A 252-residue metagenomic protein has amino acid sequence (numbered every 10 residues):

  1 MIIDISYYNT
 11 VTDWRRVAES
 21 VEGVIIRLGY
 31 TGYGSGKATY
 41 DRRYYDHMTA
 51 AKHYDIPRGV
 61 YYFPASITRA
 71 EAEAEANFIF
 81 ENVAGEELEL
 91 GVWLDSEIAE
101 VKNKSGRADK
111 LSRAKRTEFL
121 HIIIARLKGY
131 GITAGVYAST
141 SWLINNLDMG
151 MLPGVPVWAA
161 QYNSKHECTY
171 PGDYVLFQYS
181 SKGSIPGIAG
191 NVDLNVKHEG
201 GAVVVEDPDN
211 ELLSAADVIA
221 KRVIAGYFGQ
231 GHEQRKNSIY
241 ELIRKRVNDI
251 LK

Functional and structural regions predicted by a protein language model:
M1-I122, K128-Y130: Substrate-binding cleft of extracellular glycoside hydrolase catalytic domains
M1-R15, D148-S214, A220: Functionally critical loop-and-helix segments that line ligand-binding/catalytic clefts of soluble enzyme domains
T31, A99, S141-L143, S164 (+1 more regions): Short, solvent-exposed loop/turn segments at secondary-structure junctions
R58, T133-G135, V157: Hydrophobic anchor at the start of a short beta-strand that flanks the dinucleotide cofactor-binding loop
Y62, A138, Q161: Short beta-strand/turn micro-motifs composed of small residues that flank or help shape donor/cofactor-binding pockets
G91-W93, E97, L143-V157: Accessory recognition modules or surfaces
L127-N145: Aromatic-lined carbohydrate-recognition surfaces of secreted/lumenal glycan-active proteins
D209-K252: Short, low-complexity, charged amphipathic interaction modules
